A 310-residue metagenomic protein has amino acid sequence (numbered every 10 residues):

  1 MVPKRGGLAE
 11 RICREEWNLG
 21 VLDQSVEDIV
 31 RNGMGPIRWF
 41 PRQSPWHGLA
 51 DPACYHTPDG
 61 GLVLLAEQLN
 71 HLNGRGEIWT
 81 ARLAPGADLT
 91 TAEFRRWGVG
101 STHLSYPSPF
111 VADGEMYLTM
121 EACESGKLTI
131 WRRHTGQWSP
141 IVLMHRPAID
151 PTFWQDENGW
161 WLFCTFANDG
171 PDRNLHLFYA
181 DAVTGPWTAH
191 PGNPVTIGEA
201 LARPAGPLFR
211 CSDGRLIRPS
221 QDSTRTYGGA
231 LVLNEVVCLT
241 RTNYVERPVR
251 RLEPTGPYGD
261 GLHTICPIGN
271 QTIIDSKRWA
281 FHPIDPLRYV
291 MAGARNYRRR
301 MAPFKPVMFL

Functional and structural regions predicted by a protein language model:
M1-L310: Carbohydrate-active catalytic/glycan-binding domains of CAZyme proteins, especially the secreted or lumenal ectodomains
